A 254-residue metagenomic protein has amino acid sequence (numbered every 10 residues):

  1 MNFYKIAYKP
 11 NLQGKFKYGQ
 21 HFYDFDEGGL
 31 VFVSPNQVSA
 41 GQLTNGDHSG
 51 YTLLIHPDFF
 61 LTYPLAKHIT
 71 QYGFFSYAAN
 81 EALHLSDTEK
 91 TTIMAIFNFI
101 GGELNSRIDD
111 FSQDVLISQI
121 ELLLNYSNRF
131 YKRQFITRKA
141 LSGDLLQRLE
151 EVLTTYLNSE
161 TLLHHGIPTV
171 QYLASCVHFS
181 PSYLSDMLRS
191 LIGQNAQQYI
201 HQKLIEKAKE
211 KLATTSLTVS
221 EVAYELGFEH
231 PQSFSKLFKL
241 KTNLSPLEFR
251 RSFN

Functional and structural regions predicted by a protein language model:
M1-A78, D109: N-terminal regulatory/effector-sensing and dimerization cores that precede helix-turn-helix DNA-binding domains
G28, Y172-F179, L184, L188 (+3 more regions): Append "Primarily bacterial transcriptional regulators
F74-L122, Y126-S127: Amphipathic alpha-helical segments enriched in hydrophobic/aromatic residues interleaved with Lys/Arg
I117, K139-V177, Q198-L217: A short, Lys/Arg-enriched amphipathic alpha-helix from helix-turn-helix/homeodomain DNA-binding modules
R129-A140: C-terminal regulatory or interaction extensions
S190-E229, R251-N254: Terminal helix-turn-helix DNA-binding modules in bacterial transcription factors
S235-N254: …primarily DNA-binding HTH/wHTH and HhH modules…
